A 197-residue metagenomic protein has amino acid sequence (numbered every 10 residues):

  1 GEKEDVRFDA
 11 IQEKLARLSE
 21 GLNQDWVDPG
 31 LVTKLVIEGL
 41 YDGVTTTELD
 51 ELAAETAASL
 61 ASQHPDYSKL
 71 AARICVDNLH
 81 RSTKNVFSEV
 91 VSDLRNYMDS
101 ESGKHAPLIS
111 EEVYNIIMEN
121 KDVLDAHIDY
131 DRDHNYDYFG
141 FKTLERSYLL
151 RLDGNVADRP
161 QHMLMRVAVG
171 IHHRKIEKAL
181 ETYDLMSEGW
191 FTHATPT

Functional and structural regions predicted by a protein language model:
E2-T197: Extended catalytic cores of very large enzyme megasubunits
